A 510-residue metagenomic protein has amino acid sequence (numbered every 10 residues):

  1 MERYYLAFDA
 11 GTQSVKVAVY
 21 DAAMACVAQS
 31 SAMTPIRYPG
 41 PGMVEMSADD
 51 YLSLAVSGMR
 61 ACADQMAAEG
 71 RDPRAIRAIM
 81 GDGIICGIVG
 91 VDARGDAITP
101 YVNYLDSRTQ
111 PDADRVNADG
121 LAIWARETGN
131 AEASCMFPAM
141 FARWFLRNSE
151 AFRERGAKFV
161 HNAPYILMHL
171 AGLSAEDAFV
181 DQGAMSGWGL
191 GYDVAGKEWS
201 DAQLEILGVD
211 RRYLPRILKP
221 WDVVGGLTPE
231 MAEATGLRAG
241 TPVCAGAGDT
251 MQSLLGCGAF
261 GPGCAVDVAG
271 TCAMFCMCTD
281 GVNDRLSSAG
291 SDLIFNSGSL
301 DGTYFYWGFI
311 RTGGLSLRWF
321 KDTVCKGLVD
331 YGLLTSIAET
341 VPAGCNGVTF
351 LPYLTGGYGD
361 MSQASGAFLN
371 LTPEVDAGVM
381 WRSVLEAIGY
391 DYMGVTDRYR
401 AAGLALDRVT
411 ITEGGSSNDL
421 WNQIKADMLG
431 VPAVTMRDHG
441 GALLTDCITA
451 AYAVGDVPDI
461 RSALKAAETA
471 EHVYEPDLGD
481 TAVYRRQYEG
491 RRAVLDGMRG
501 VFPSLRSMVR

Functional and structural regions predicted by a protein language model:
M1-P100, R216, A232-E233, L237-P242 (+3 more regions): N-terminal glycine/serine-rich phosphate-binding loop of ATP-dependent small-molecule kinases, especially carbohydrate
E2, A10-T12, A125-G248, L317 (+3 more regions): Gly/Ser/Thr-rich active-site cleft segment
V27, G70-A142: Active-site phosphate-binding/coordination module
D114, Q252-G256, F305-Y306, I310-R311 (+5 more regions): Glycine-rich phosphate-binding/hydrolytic loop that grips phosphoryl groups
T128, W144-S149, M168, L204-I206 (+4 more regions): A short helix-loop
A139, T323-K326, G455-R510: Acidic, glycine/GT-rich loop-and beta-edge segments that sit at the periphery of enzyme/chaperone cores
G191-L300, V329-G332, S336, R408 (+1 more regions): ATP-dependent carbohydrate kinase catalytic cores
G344-T435: Activation-segment/catalytic-loop signature of the eukaryotic protein kinase fold
